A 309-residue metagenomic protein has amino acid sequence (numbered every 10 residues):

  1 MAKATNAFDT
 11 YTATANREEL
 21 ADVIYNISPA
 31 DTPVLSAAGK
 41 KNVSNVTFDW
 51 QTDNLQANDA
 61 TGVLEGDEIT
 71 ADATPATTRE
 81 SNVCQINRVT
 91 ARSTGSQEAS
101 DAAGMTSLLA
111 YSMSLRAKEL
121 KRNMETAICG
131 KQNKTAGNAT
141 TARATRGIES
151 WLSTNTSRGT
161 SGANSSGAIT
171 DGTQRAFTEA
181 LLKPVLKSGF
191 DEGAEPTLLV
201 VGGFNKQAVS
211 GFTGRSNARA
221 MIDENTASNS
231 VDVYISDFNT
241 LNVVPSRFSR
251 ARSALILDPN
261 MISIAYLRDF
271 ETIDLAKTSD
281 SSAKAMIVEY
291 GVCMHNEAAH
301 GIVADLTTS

Functional and structural regions predicted by a protein language model:
M1-S309: Flexible, glycine/threonine- and acidic-rich loop/arm segments that mediate assembly and lattice contacts in viral
